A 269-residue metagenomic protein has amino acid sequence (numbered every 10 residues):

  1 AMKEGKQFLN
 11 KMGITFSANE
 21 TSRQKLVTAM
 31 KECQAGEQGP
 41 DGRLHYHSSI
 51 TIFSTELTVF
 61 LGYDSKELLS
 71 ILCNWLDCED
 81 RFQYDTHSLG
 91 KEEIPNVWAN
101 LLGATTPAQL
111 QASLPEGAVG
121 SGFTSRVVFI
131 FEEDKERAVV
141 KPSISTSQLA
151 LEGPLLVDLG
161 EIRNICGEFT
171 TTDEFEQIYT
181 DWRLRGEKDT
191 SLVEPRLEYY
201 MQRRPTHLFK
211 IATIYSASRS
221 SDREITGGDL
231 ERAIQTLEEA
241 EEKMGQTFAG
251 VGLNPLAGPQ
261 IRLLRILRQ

Functional and structural regions predicted by a protein language model:
A1-Q269: Phosphate-handling catalytic cores of nucleic-acid transaction enzymes
